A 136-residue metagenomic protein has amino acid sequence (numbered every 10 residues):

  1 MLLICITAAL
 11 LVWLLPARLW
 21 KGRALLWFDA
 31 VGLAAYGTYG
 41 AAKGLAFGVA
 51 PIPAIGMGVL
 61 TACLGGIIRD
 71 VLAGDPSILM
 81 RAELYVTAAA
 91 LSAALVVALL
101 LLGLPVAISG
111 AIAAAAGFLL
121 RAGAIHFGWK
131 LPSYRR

Functional and structural regions predicted by a protein language model:
M1-L3, G22-L33, A54-M57, L79-A88 (+1 more regions): Cytoplasmic-side transmembrane-helix entry/capping segments in multi-pass membrane proteins
I4-K43: Ordered, amphipathic secondary-structure segments that act as subunit-interaction surfaces in large macromolecular
A9-R23, I67-I78, A122-S133: C-terminal ends of transmembrane helices
R18-R23, S77-R81, V97-A111, S133-R136: Membrane interface segments of multi-pass transport proteins and intramembrane proteases
D29-A42, T61, L84-V97, F118: Small-residue-rich segments of transmembrane alpha-helices in multi-pass membrane proteins, especially helix faces
G40-P53, A98-I108: Helix-coil boundary and interhelical linker segments in multi-pass alpha-helical membrane proteins
G56, L60, L64-A73, L95: Short, structured motif recognition centered on aromatic/hydrophobic residues
G110-G123: Small-residue-rich transmembrane alpha-helices that serve as helix-helix interface/gating elements in multipass
